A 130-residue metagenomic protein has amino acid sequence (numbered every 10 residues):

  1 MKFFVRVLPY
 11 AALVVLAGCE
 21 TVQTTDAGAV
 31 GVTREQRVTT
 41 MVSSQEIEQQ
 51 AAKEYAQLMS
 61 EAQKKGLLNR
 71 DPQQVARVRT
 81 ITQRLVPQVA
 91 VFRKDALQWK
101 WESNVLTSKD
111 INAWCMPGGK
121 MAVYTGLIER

Functional and structural regions predicted by a protein language model:
M1-A11: Bacterial N-terminal signal peptides that target proteins for export
V15-G18: C-terminal motif of bacterial Sec signal peptides marking the signal peptidase cleavage site
T21-R130: Peri-catalytic and regulatory segments of divalent metal-dependent proteins
